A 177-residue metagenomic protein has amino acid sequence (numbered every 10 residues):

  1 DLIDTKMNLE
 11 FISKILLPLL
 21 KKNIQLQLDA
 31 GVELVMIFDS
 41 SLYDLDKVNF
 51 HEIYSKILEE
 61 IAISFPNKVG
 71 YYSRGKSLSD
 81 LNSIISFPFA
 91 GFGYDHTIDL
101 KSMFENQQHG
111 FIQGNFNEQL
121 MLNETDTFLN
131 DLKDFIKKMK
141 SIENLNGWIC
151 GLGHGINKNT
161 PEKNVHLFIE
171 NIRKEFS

Functional and structural regions predicted by a protein language model:
D1, A30-I53: Active-site-proximal loop/short-helix segments that contain or immediately flank catalytic acid/base residue(s)
D1-L26: Active-site-proximal, glycine-rich beta->alpha crossover segments in alpha/beta enzymes that shape flexible
I3-F11, S41, L45, Q119 (+1 more regions): Short coil/turn segments at secondary-structure junctions
K6, S13, K47, H51 (+1 more regions): Flexible, glycine- and charge-enriched loops at secondary-structure boundaries
P18-E33, K56, E60-P66, K174-E175: Secondary-structure boundary elements
N23-D39, E143-G153: Active-site groove signature of glycoside hydrolases
F50-I57, F128-L132: Charged helix-capping and loop-helix junction motifs
A62, P66-S177: Catalytic-face loop-and-helix region of soluble metabolic enzyme cores
